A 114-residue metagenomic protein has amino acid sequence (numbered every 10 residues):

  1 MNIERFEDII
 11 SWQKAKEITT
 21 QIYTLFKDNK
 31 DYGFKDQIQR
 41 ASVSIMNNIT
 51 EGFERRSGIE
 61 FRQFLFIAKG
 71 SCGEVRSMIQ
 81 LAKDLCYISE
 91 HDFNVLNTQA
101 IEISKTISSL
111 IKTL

Functional and structural regions predicted by a protein language model:
M1-L114: Amphipathic alpha-helical assembly/interaction segments
